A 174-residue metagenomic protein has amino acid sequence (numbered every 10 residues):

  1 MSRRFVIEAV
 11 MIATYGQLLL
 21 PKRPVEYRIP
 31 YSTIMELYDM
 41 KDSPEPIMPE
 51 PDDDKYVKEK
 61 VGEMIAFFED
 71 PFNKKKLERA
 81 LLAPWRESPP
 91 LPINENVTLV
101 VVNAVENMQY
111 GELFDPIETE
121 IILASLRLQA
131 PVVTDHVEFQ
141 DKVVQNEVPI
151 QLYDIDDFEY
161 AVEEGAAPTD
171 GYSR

Functional and structural regions predicted by a protein language model:
S2-L128, V137-L152, D156-E163, T169-D170: Active-site-proximal, substrate-binding regions of enzyme catalytic domains and RNA-binding/basic surfaces
V132-V133: Conserved SAM-binding loop
